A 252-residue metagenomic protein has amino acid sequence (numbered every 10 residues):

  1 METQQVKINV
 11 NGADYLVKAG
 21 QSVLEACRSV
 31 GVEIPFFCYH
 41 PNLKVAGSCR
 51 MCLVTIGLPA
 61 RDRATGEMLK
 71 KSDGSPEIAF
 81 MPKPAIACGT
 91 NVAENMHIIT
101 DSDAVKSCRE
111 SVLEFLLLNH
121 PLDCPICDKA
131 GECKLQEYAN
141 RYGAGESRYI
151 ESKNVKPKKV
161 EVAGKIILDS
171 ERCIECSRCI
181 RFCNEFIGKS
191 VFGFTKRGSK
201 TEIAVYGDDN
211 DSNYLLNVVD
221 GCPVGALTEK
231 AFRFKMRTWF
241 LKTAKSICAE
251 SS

Functional and structural regions predicted by a protein language model:
M1-E2, N42-K44, C88, K245-S251: Short linear motifs in intrinsically disordered
M1-V6, S48-C52, S251-S252: A short, compositionally biased
A13-Q21: Short, contiguous acidic and Ser/Thr-rich linear segments
L16, C38-N42, R172, D208-D211: Alpha-helix N-cap/helix-initiation motif
A19-G20, G47, T195: Short glycine/proline-enriched turns and hinge-like loops at secondary-structure junctions
V23-G57: A basic, amphipathic helix-loop patch mediating RNA/tRNA/ribosome contacts
R50, V54-T55, P59-I247: Fe-S ferredoxin-like electron-transfer domains and their immediately adjacent linker/connector regions across
